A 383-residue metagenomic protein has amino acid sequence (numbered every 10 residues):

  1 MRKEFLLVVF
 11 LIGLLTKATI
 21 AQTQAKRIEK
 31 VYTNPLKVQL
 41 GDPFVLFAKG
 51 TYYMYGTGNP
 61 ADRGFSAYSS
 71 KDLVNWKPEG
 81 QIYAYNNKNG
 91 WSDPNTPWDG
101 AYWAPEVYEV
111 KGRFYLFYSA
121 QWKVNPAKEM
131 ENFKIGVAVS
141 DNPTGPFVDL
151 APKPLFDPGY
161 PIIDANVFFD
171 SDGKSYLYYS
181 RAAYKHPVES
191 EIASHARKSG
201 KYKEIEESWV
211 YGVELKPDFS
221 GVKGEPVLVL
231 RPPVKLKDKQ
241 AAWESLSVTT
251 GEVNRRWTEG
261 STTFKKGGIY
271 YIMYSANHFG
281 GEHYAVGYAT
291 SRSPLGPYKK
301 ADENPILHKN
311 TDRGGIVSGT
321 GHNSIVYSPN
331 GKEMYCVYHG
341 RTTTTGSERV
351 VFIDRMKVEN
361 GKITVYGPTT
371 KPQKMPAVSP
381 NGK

Functional and structural regions predicted by a protein language model:
M1-A25: Bacterial Sec-dependent N-terminal signal peptides
Q22-K383: Carbohydrate-active catalytic/glycan-binding domains of CAZyme proteins, especially the secreted or lumenal ectodomains
